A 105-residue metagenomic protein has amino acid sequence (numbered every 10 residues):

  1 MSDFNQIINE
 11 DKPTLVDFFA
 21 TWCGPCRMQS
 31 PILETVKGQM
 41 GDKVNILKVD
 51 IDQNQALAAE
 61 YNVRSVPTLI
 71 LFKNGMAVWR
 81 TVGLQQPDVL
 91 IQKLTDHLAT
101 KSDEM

Functional and structural regions predicted by a protein language model:
M1-P13, Q55: A short beta-strand-turn-helix
D11-K12, F19-W22, S65: Short pre-active-site segment immediately N-terminal to redox-active cysteine/selenocysteine motifs in thiol-based
L15-V16, I46, L69: Hydrophobic beta-strand anchors of alpha/beta hydrolase catalytic cores
R27-M40: Typically the conserved alpha-helix immediately C-terminal to a functionally engaged Cys/Sec in thioredoxin-like
I51-L57: Structural microenvironment flanking redox-active thiols in thiol-disulfide oxidoreductases
N62-I70: Structural micro-motif
K73-D103: Non-catalytic, surface beta->alpha helical segment in thiol-disulfide oxidoreductase systems
